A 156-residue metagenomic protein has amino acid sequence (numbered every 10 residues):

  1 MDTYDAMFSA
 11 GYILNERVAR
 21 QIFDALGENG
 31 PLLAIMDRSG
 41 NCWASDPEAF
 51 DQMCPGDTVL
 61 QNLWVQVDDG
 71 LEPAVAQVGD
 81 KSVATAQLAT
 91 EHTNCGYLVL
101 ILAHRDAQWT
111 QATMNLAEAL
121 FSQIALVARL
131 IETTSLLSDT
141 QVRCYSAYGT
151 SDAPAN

Functional and structural regions predicted by a protein language model:
M1-D80: Structured interaction and signal-relay segments at domain junctions
M1-L26, I101-N156: Juxtadomain coupling helices with adjacent low-complexity linkers
I35, S45, Q87-T90, C95-Y97 (+1 more regions): Intrinsic disorder/low-complexity segments
N41, N94, A147-Y148: Solvent-exposed, well-ordered amphipathic alpha-helical segments that flank/support binding or catalytic loops
V59-E132: Sensory/regulatory domains in signal-transduction proteins
